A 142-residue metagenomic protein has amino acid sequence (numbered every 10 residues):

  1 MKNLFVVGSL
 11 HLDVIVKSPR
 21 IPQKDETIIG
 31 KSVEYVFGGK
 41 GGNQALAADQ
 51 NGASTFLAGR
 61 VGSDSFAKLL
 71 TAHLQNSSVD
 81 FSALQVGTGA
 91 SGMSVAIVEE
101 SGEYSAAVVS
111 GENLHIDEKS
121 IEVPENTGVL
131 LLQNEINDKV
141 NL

Functional and structural regions predicted by a protein language model:
M1-A58, S65-K68, D138: Glycine-rich phosphate/adenosyl-contacting loop at the front of the ribokinase-like
M1-L10, F56, K68-V86, V98-L142: Ribokinase/PfkB-type carbohydrate-kinase core domain
K2, S91-M93: Change "...and in nucleic-acid phosphodiester-cleaving endonucleases..." to "...and in nucleic-acid processing enzymes
K24-D25, I29, S94, S110 (+1 more regions): Residue-level signature of transmembrane alpha-helix interfaces in integral membrane proteins
A48, L74, V95: Hydrophobic/aromatic pocket-lining and membrane-interface residues
V61-G62, L74: Extreme N-terminal leader/targeting regions
G62-S63, T88-G89: Conserved beta-strand edge residues that scaffold enzyme active sites
